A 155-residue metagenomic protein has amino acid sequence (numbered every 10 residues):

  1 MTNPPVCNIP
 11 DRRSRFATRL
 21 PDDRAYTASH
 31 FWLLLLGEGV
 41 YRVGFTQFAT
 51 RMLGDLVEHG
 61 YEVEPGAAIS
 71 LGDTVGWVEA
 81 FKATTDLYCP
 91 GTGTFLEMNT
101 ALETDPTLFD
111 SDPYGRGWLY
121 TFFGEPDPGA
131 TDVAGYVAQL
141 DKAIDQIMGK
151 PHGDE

Functional and structural regions predicted by a protein language model:
M1-T74, T85, E97-E155: Non-catalytic terminal segments and appended small domains
F81: Conserved catalytic-core motifs of eukaryotic protein kinase domains, centered on the activation segment
